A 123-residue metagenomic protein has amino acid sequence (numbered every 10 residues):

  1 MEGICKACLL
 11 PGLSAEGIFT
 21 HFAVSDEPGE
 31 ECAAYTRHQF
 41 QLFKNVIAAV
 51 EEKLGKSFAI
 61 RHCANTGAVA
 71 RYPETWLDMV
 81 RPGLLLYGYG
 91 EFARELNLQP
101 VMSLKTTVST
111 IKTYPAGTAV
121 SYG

Functional and structural regions predicted by a protein language model:
M1-P115: Active-site loop/helix belt of alpha/beta enzymes
A116-G123: Short, solvent-exposed secondary-structure boundary/capping segments
